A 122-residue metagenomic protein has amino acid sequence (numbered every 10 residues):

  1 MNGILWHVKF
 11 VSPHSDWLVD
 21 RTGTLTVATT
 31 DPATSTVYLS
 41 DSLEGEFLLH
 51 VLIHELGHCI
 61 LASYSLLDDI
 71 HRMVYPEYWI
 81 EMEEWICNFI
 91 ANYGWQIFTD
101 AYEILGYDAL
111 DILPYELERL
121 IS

Functional and structural regions predicted by a protein language model:
M1-F47, S63-S122: Metalloprotease/metallohydrolase-associated module, dominated by Zn2+-dependent proteases
H50-A62: Active-site recognition of the HExxH zinc-binding catalytic motif
